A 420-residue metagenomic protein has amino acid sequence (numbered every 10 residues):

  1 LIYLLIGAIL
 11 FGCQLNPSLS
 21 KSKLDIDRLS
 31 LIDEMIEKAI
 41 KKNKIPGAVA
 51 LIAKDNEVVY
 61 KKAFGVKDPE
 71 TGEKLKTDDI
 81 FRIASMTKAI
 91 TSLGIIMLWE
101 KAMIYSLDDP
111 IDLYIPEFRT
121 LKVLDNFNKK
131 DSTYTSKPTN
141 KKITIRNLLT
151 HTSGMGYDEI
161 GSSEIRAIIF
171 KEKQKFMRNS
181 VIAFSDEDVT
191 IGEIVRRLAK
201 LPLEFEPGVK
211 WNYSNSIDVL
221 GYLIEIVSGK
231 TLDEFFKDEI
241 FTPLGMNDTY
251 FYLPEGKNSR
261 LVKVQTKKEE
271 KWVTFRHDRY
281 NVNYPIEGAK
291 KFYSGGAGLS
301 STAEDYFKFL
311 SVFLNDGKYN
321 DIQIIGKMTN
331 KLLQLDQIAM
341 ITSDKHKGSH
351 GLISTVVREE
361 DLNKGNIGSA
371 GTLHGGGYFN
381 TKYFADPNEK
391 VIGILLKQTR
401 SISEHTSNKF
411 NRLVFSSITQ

Functional and structural regions predicted by a protein language model:
L1-K23: Bacterial Sec-dependent N-terminal signal peptides
K23-I83, M103-Y105, V123-N128, Y284 (+2 more regions): Short, conserved catalytic-motif segment at the N-terminal edge
I36, N56, R82-I111, I217-E225 (+2 more regions): Active-site SXXK
G65-K67, R279, T399: A generic structural motif
Y105-F127, P243-L244: Short, glycine/proline-biased beta-turn/loop segments that scaffold the active-site neighborhood
K122-I367: Short, surface-exposed loop or secondary-structure junction motifs that flank catalytic or metal-binding residues
T372, F379-E389: Short, surface-exposed beta-strand/loop micro-motifs that present aromatic residues
